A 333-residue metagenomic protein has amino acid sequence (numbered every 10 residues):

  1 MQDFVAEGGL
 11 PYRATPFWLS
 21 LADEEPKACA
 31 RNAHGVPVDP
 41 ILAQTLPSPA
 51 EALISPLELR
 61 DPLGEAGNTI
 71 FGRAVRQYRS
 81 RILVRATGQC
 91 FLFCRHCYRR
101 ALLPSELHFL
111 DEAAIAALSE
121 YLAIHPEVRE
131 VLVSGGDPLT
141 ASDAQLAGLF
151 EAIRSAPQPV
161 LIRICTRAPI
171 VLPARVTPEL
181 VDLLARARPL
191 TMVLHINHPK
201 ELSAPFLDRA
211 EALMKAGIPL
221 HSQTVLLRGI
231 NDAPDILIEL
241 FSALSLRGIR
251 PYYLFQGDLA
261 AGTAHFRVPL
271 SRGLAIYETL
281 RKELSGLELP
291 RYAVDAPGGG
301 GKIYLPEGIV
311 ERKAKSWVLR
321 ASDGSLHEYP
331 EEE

Functional and structural regions predicted by a protein language model:
M1-R76: Flexible, acidic/Gly-rich N-terminal and inter-domain linker regions that tether and position cofactor-handling modules
V5, R13, Y277-E333: C-terminal accessory regions of radical SAM enzymes
G8-Y12, A22, V181, R250 (+2 more regions): Class I S-adenosyl-L-methionine
P11-A14, G67-R99: N-terminal pre-triad scaffold of radical SAM enzymes
Q89, Y98, D111-A114, H125: Intrinsically disordered, low-complexity linker/loop segments enriched in Gly/Pro and charged/polar residues
C97-F109: Iron-sulfur (Fe-S) cluster-binding segments and ferredoxin-like electron-carrier domains, especially [2Fe-2S]
P104-L107, G135-G136, I164: Surface-exposed cleft-lining segments at the edges of enzyme active sites
A116-E130, L139-L284: Conserved AdoMet/S-adenosylmethionine-binding subsite of the radical SAM
